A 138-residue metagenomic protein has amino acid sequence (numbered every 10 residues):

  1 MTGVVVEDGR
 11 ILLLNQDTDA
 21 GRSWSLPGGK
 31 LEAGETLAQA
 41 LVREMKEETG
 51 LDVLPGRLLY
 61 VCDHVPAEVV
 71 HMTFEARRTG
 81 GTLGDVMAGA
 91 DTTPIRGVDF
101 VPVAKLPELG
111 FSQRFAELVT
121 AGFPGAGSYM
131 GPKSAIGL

Functional and structural regions predicted by a protein language model:
M1-I11, K30: Conserved N-terminal beta-strand and adjoining loop/helix that marks the start of the Nudix/MutT-like hydrolase domain
V6, L26, V53, A67-H71 (+1 more regions): Short connector loops at helix/strand junctions that flank enzyme active sites, especially segments positioning acidic
D19-R22, E68: A conserved beta-turn-beta hairpin within the catalytic core of GNAT-like acetyltransferases that forms part
G21-W24, D91-L138: Nudix hydrolase/Nudix homology domain
L26-L58, F74: The catalytic Nudix box helix
G56, V86-T92: Vicinal oxygen chelate
D63-D85, D99-V103, L118-G122: Active-site-adjacent beta-strand/loop module that shapes the phosphate/pyrophosphate-binding cleft
